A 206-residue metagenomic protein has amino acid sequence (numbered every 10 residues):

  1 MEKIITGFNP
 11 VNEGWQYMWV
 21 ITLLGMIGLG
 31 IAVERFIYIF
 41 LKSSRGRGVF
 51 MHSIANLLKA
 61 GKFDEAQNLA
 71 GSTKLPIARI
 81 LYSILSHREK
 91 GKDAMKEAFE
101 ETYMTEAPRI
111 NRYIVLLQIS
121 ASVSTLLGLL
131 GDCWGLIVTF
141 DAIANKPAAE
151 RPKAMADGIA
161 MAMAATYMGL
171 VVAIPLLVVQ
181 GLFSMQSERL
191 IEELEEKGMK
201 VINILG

Functional and structural regions predicted by a protein language model:
M1-F50: Hydrophobic membrane-targeting segments
I5, E13-G14, A149-A160: Juxtamembrane/transmembrane-helix boundary motifs in multi-pass membrane proteins
V11-G14, E106, I110-S124, G158 (+1 more regions): Loop-to-transmembrane-helix entry motif
W15, L29, A66, L81 (+3 more regions): Residue-level signature of catalytic and energy-coupling elements of molecular machines, predominantly ATP/GTP-dependent
M18-I31, Q118-G128, V172-L176: Alpha-helical transmembrane segments of integral membrane proteins
Y38, A164, M168, N203-G206: Charged/polar positions within long, soluble alpha-helices
S44-L130, W134-A149, V179-G206: Predominantly long cytosolic amphipathic alpha-helical stalk/bundle segments
K153-Q180, S184: Pore-lining and gate-forming transmembrane alpha-helices of multi-pass membrane transport proteins
